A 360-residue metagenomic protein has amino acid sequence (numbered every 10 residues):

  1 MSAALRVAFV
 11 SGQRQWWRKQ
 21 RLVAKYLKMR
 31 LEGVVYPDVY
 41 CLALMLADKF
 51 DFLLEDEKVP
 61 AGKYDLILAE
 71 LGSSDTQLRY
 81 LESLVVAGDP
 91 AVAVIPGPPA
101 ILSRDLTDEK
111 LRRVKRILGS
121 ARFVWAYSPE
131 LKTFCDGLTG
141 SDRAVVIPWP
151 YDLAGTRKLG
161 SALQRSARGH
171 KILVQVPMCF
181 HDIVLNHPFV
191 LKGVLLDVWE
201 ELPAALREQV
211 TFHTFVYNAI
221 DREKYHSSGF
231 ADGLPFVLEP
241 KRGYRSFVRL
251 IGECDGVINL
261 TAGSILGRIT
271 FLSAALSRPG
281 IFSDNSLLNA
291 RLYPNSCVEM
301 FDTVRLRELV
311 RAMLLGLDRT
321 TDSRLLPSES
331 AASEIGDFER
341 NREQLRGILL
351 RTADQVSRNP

Functional and structural regions predicted by a protein language model:
M1-Y80: N-terminal pre-catalytic "stem/leader" segment of glycosyltransferase-like enzymes
K28, L153-A154, G160-S228: Conserved catalytic-core segment of nucleotide-activated headgroup transferases in glycan assembly
V34-Y36, V304, L315-P360: A charged, aromatic-enriched C-terminal amphipathic alpha-helix characteristic of glycosyltransferases across folds
K49-R122, P129-T133: Extended catalytic core of nucleotide-activated donor transferases of GT-like folds
G119-A144, I220, K224: A short, active-site helix/loop in glycosyltransferases that binds the activated sugar's phosphate group
R249-I265: Acidic donor-binding loop of glycosyltransferase active sites
L260-T270, N289-L292: Nucleotide-sugar-dependent
P279-S283: Short hydrophobic beta-strand element within catalytic cores of glycosyltransferases and related nucleotide-activated
